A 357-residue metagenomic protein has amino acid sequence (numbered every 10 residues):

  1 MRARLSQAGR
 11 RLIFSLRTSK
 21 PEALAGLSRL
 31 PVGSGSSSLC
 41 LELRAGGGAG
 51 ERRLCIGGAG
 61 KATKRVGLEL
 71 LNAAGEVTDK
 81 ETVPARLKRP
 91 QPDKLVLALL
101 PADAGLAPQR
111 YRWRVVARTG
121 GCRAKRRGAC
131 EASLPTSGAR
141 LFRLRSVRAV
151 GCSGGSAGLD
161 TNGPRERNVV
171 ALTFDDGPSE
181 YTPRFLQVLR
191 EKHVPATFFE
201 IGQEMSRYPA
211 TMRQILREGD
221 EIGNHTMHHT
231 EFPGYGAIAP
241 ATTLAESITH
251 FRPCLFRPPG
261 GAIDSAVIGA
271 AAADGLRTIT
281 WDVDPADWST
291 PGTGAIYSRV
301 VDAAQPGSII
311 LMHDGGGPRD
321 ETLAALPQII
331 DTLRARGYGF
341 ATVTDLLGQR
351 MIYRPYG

Functional and structural regions predicted by a protein language model:
M1-G67, T119-R126: Surface-exposed, glycine/proline- and aromatic-rich loop segments on solvent-exposed faces across compartments
S6-A8, R89-P90, P164-E166, E191 (+3 more regions): Extracellular/periplasmic catalytic domains that process cell-envelope and extracellular macromolecules
L39-L43, G50-C55, V77-A85, Y111-W113: N-terminal membrane-targeting/anchoring modules of bacterial envelope and secretion proteins
T63, A74-E76, L141-L172, P183 (+2 more regions): Terminal accessory/targeting
L68-A104: Acidic, glycine-rich flexible loop segments
P90-L141: Ser/Thr/Pro-rich, low-complexity mucin-like regions that serve as glycosylated stalks/linkers or repetitive adhesive
G151-A239, T243, R252-P253, G348: Active-site beta->alpha N-cap acidic-glycine motif
S206-R207, M227-G339, V343-G357: Catalytic domains of cell-wall/extracellular-matrix polysaccharide-remodeling enzymes, centered on de-N-acetylation
